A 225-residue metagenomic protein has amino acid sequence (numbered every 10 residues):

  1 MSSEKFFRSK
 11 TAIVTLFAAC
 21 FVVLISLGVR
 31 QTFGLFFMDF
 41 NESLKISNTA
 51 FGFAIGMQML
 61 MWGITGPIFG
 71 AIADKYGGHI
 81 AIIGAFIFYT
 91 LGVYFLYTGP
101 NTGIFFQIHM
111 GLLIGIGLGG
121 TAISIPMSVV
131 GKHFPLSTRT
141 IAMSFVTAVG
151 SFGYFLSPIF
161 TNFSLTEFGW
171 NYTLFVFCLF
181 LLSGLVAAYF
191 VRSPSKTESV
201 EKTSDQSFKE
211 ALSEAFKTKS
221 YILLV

Functional and structural regions predicted by a protein language model:
V14-N48, G66-F69: Extracytoplasmic
Q31, M59-P67, Y154-F155: Residue-level signature of mid-helix packing/kink "hotspots" within the transmembrane helices of 12-pass Major
T65-G77: Helix-to-loop junctions at the C-terminal end of transmembrane segments in multipass secondary transporters
I87-N101: C-terminal ends and interior cores of transmembrane alpha-helices in multi-pass membrane transporters/permeases
I104-T121: Hydrophobic core of transmembrane alpha-helices in multi-pass small-molecule transporters, especially MFS/SLC-type
G120-F134: Intracellular juxtamembrane helix-capping segments at the cytosolic ends of symmetry-related transmembrane helices
F145-K196: Helix-loop-helix hairpin linking two adjacent transmembrane segments in secondary transporters
R192-E210: Flexible cytoplasmic inter-helical loops of multi-pass small-molecule transporters
